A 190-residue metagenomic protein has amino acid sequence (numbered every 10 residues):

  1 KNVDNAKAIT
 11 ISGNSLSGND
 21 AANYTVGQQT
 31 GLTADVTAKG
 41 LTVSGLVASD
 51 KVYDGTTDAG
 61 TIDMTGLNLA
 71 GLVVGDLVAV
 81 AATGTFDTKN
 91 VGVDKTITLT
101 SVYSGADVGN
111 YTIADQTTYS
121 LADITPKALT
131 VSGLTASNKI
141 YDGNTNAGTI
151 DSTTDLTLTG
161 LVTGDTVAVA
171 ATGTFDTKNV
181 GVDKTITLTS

Functional and structural regions predicted by a protein language model:
K1-S190: Short loop/turn motifs that initiate or flank beta-strands
